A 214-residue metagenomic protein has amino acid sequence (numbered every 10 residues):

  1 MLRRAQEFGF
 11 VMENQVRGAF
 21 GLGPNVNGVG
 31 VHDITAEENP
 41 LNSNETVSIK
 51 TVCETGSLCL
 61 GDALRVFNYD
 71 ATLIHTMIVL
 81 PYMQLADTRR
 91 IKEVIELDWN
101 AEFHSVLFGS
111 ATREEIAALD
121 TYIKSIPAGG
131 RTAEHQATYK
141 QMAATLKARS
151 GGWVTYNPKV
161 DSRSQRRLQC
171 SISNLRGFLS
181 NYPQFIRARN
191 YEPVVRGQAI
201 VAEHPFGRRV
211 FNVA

Functional and structural regions predicted by a protein language model:
M1-A214: Nucleic-acid endonuclease domains
